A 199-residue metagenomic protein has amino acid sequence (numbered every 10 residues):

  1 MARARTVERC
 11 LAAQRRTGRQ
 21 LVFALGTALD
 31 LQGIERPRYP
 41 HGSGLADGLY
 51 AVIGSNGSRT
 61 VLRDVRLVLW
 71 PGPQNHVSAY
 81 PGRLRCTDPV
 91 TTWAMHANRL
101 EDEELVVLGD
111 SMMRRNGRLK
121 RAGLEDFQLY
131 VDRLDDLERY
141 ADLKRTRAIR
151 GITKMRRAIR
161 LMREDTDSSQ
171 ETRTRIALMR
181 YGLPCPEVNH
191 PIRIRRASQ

Functional and structural regions predicted by a protein language model:
M1-R150: Short gly/ser-rich loop at a beta-strand->alpha-helix junction or flexible surface loop bordering the NTP-binding
F127-Q199: Surface segments flanking catalytic/ligand-binding clefts of nucleic-acid enzymes
